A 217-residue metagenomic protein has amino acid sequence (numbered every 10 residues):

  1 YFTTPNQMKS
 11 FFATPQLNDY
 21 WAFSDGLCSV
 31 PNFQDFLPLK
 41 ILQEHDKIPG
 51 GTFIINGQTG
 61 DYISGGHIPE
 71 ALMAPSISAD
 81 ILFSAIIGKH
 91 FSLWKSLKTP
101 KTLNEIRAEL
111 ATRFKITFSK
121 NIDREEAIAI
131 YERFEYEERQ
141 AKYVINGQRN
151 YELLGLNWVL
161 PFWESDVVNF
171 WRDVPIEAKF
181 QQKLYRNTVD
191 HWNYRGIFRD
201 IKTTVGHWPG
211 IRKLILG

Functional and structural regions predicted by a protein language model:
Y1-E126, G147-F198, G210-K213: ATP-dependent adenylate-handling active sites, centered on carboxylate activation for C-N bond formation
R133-G147: Core structural elements
I201-G217: Alpha-helical membrane-targeting segments
